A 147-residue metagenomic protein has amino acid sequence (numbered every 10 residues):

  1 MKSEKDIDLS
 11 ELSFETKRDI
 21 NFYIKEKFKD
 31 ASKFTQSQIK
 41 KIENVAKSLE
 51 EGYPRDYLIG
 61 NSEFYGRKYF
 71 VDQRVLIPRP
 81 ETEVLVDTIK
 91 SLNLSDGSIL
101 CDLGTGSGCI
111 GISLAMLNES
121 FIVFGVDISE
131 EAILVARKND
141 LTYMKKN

Functional and structural regions predicted by a protein language model:
M1-I59: N-terminal auxiliary segments of SAM/dcSAM-dependent transferases
N44-N118, V123-K138: SAM-dependent Rossmann-like transferase core, predominantly class I methyltransferases with a strong bias toward
R137-N147: S-adenosyl-L-methionine
